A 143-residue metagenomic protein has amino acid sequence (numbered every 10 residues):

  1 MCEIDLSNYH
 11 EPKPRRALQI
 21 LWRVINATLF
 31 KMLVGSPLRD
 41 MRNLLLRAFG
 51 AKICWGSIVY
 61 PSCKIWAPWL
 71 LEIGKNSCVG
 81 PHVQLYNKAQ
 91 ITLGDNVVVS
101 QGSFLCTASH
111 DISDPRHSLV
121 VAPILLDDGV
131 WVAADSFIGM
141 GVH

Functional and structural regions predicted by a protein language model:
M1-A51, W55, G129, V142: Terminal amphipathic alpha-helical/low-complexity segments used for targeting or macromolecular assembly
S36, A48, P68, K88 (+1 more regions): Residues at secondary-structure transition points
W55, Y60-P61, W66-A67, G74-K75 (+9 more regions): Left-handed beta-helix
H110: Histidine-centered active-site/metal-ligand motif
S113-P115: A short acidic, helix-capping loop that chelates divalent metal ions and anchors anionic groups
